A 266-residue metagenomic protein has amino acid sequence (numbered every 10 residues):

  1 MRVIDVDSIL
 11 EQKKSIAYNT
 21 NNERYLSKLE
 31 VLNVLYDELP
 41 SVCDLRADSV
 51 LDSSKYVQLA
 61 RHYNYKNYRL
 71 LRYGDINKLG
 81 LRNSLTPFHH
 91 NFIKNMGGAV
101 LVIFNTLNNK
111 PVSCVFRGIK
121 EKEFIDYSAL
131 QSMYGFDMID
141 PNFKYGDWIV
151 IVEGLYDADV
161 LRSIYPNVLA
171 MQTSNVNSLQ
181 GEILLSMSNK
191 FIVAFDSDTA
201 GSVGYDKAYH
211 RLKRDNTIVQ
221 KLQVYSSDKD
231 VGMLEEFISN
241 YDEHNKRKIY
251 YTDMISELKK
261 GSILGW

Functional and structural regions predicted by a protein language model:
M1-L81, G118-Y127, T199-V203, K207-K213 (+1 more regions): Non-catalytic accessory segments of DNA primases and related replication-initiation nucleases
V3-D5, L155, D228: Intrinsically disordered, low-complexity regulatory regions of eukaryotic regulatory proteins
N19, D52, Y63-K66, L71 (+5 more regions): Intrinsically disordered/low-complexity terminal segments and short unstructured peptides
A47, R61, R72, K94-N95 (+2 more regions): Surface-exposed beta-strand edges and flanking loops
H62, H89-H90, H210, H244: Histidine (H) residue identity feature
Y73-S188, Y205: Phosphate-handling DNA/RNA-contact segment within nucleic-acid enzymes
D147-I149, A158-W266: TOPRIM fold recognition
